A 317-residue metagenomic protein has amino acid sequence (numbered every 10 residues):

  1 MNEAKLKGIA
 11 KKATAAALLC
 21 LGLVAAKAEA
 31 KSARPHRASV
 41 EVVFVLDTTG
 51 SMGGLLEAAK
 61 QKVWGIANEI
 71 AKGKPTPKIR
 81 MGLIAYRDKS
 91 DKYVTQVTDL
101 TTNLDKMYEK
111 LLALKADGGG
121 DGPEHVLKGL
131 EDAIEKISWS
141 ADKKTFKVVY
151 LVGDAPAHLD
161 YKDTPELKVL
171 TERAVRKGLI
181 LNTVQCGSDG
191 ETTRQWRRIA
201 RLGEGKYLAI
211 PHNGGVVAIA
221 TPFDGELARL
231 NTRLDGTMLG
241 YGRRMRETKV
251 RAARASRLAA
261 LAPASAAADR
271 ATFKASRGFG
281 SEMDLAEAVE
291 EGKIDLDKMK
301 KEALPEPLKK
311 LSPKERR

Functional and structural regions predicted by a protein language model:
N2-A15: Bacterial N-terminal signal peptides that target proteins for export
T14-G22: Bacterial N-terminal signal peptides
L19, E131-D132, G236: Short, hydrophobic/amphipathic alpha-helical patches that form generic packing surfaces within helical domains
G22, L130, S312: A residue-level signal for conserved active-site and pocket-lining positions in enzyme catalytic cores
K27-D224, A271, A288-K301, P305-K309: Divalent cation-coordinating acidic motifs and surrounding scaffolds that mediate Ca2+/Mg2+/Mn2+/Zn2+-dependent binding
R201-G203, Y207-D297: C-terminal "exit" segments of structured domains
T232-R233, A303-L311, E315-R317: Long, low-hydrophobicity ectodomains and other hydrophilic envelope-associated domains
